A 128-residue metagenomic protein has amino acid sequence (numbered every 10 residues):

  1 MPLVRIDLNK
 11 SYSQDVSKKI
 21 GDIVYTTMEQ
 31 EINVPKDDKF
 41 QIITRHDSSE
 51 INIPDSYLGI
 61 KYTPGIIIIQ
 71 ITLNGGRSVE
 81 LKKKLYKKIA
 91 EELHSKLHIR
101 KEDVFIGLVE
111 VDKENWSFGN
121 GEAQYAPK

Functional and structural regions predicted by a protein language model:
M1-K128: Interaction-mediating elements
